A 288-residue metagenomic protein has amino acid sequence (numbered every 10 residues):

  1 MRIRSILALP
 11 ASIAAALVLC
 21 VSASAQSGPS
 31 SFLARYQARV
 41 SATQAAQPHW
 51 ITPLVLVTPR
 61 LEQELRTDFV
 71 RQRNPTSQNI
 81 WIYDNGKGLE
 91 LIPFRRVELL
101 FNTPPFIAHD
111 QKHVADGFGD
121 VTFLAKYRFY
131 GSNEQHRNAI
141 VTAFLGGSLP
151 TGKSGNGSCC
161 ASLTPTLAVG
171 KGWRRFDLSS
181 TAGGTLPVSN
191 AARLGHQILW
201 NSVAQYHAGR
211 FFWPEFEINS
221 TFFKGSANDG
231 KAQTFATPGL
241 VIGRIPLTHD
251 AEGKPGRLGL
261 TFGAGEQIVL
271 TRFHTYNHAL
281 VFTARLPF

Functional and structural regions predicted by a protein language model:
M1-R35: Cleavable N-terminal export/targeting peptides
A25-F288: Transmembrane beta-barrel domains of Gram-negative outer membranes and organellar outer membranes
